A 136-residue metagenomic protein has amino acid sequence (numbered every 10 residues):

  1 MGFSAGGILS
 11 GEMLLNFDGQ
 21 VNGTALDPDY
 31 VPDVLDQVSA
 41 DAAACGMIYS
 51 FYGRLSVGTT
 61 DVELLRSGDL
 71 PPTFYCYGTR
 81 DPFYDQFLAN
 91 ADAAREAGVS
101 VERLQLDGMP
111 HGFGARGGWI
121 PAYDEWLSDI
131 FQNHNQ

Functional and structural regions predicted by a protein language model:
M1-G68: Primarily recognizes the serine-hydrolase "nucleophile elbow" in alpha/beta-hydrolase and SGNH/GDSL folds
L9, M13-L14, D85, A115 (+1 more regions): Residue-level recognition of conserved structural "scaffold" positions that shape functional pockets and channels
V21-G23, R66-P71, E96-V99, D124-L127: Short, surface-exposed linear patches
A40-A44, L70-T73, A97-E102: Loop/turn elements at helix/coil->beta-strand transitions in domains of secreted/extracellular proteins
S50, F74-D81: Conserved strand-to-loop "acid loop" that flanks and positions the catalytic carboxylate
V57, P82-L88: Conserved alpha/beta-hydrolase "acid-adjacent" motif
C76, L88-Q136: C-terminal catalytic histidine-bearing segment of alpha/beta-hydrolase fold enzymes
D81-P82, H111: Glycine-/small-residue-rich active-site loops that bind phosphorylated ligands and cofactors
